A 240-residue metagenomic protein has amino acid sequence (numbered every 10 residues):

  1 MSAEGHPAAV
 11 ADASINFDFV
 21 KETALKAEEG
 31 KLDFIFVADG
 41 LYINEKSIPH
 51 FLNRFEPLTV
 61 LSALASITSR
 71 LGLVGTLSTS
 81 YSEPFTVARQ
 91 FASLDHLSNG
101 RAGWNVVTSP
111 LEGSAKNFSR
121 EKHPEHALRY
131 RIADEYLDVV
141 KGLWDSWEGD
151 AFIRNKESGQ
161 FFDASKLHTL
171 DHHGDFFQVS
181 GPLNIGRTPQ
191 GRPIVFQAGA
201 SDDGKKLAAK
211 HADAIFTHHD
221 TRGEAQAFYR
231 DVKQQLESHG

Functional and structural regions predicted by a protein language model:
M1-I67, Q190-P193: N-terminal beta1-alpha1-beta2 module of alpha/beta enzyme domains
P7-S14, I48-L52, G72-S82, H123-R129 (+1 more regions): The substrate-binding groove and active-site-proximal loops of carbohydrate-active enzymes, especially glycoside
A11-F19, Y81-S93: Glycine-rich anion/phosphate-binding loops
N16, V20, P57, V87 (+3 more regions): Aromatic/hydrophobic pocket-lining residues that form the small-molecule binding cavity in soluble enzyme cores
K31-D39, L73-V74, W104-V107: Short beta-strand segments at enzyme active-site cores
S47-V74, I132, R230, Q234-G240: Alpha-helix-loop-beta-strand connector modules within alpha/beta enzyme cores
E83, Q90-K206, H211, H239: Internal, glycine-rich beta/alpha segment that forms the wall or movable "lid" of small-molecule/cofactor binding
L207-V232, H239: Glycine-rich, aromatic-lined ligand/substrate-binding cores of catalytic and carbohydrate-binding domains
